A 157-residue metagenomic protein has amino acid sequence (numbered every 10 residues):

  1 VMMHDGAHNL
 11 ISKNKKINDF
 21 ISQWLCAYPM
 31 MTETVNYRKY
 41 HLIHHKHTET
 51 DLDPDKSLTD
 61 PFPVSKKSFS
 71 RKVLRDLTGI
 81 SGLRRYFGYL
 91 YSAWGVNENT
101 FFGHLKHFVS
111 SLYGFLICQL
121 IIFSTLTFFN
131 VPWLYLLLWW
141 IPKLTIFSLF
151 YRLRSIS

Functional and structural regions predicted by a protein language model:
V1-D5, S148-I156: Juxtamembrane membrane-interface segments at transmembrane alpha-helix termini
M2, A27-I141: Non-catalytic, topology-defining segments of multipass membrane proteins
M2-I21, L52-T59: Aspartate-rich (DDxxD/NDxxD/DxxxD) Mg2+/diphosphate-binding motifs and their adjoining helix-loop segments
D5-N14, H44, F128, I156-S157: Membrane-interface elements of multi-pass transporters and channels
H8, C26-A27: General structural signal for alpha-helix termini and helix-helix connectors
S12-F20, N36, S65, T145: Short acidic-hydrophobic sequence patches enriched in Asp/Glu that either
W139-F150: Small-residue-enriched core segments of transmembrane alpha-helices in multipass membrane transport and channel
